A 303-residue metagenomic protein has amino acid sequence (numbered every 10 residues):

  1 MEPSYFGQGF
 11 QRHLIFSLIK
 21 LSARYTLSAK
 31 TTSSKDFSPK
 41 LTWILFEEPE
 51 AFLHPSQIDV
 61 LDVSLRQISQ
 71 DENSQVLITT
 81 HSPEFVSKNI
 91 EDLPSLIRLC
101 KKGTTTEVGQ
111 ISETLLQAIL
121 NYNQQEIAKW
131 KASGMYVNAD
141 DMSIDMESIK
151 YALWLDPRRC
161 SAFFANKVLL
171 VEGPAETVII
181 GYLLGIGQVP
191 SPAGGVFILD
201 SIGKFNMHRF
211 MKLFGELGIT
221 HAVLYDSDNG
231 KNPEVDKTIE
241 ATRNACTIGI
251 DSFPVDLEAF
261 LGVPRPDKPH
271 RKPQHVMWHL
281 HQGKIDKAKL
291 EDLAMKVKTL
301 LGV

Functional and structural regions predicted by a protein language model:
E2-V137, M142-D145, I149-L153, P157-R158 (+1 more regions): Switch/communication elements of ASCE P-loop NTPase nucleotide-binding domains
A128-V303: Acidic, Mg2+-coordinating catalytic modules of nucleic-acid enzymes
